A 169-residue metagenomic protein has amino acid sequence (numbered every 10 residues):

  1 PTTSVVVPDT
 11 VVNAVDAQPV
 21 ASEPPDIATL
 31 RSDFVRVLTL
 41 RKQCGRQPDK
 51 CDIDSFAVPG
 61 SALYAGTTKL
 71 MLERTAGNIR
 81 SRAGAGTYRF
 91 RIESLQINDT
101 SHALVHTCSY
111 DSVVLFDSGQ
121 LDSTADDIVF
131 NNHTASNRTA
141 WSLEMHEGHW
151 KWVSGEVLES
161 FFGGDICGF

Functional and structural regions predicted by a protein language model:
P1-V11: Extracellular mucin-like PTS domains
V11-G86: Core segments of small alpha/beta cavity-forming domains
V35-R36, K42-C44, V153-F162: Secretory-pathway extracellular proteins and peptide precursors enriched for disulfide-bonded cysteines
T87-N98: Short amphipathic beta-strand and strand-loop transition segments with alternating hydrophobic
T100-H149, E156-F169: Exposed beta-sheet edge and beta->alpha loop/turn motif
